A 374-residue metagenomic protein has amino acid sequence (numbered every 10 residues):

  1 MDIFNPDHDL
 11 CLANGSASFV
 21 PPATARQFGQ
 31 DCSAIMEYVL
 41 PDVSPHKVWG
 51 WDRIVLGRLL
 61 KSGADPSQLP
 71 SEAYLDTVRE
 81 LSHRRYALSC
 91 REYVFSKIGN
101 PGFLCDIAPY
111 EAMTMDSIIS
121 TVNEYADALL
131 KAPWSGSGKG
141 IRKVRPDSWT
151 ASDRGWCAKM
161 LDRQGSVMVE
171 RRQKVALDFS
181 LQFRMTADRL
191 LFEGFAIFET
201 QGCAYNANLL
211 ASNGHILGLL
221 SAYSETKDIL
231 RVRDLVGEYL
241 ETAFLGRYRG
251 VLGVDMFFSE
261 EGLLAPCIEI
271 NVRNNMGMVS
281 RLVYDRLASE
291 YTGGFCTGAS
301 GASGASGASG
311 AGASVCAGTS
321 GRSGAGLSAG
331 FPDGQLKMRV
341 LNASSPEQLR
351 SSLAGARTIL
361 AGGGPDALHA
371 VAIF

Functional and structural regions predicted by a protein language model:
L12, A25-S120, G136: Conserved N-proximal alpha/beta basic substrate-recognition cap immediately N-terminal to, or forming the N-lobe
C105-A108, V122-K143, M160-V175, V254 (+1 more regions): ATP-grasp fold ATP-binding core
D106-P109, A128-R154, F179-S180, G202-S221: Glycine-rich phosphate-binding loop of ATP-grasp-fold ATP-dependent ligases
A126, A151-A207, F257-P266: Phosphate-binding site of ATP-dependent enzymes
D162-S166, A204-G262, G326-A354: A long amphipathic alpha-helix within ATP-dependent nucleotide-binding catalytic cores
F183-E238, N271-G293: ATP-dependent carboxylate/phosphate-activation module, predominantly the ATP-grasp catalytic core and closely related
Y248-G301, G324-M338: C-terminal structural cap/anchor segments
S289-G301, V315-F374: Peripheral (often C-terminal) accessory segments that flank ATP-dependent C-N-forming ligase machineries
